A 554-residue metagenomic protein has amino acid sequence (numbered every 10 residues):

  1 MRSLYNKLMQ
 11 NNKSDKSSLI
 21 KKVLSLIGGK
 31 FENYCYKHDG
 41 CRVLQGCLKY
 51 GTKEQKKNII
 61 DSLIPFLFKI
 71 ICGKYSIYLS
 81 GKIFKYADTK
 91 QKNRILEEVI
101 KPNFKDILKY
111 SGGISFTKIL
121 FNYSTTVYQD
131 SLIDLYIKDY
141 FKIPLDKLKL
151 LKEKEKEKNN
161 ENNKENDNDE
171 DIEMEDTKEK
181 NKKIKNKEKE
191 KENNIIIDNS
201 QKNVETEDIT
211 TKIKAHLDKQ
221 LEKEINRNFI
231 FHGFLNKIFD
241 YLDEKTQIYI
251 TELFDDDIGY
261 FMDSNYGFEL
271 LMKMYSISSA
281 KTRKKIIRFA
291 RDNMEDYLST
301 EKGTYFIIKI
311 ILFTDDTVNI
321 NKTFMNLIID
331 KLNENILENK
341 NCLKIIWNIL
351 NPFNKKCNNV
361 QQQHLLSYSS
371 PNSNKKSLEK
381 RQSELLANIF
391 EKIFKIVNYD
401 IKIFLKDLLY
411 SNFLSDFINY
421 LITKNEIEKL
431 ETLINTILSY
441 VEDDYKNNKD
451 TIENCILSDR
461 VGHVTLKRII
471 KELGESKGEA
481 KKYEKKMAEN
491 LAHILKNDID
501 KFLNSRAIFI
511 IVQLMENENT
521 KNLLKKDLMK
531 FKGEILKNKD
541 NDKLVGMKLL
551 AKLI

Functional and structural regions predicted by a protein language model:
M1-I554: Eukaryotic gene-expression regulator signature that favors modular helical reader/repeat domains and their
